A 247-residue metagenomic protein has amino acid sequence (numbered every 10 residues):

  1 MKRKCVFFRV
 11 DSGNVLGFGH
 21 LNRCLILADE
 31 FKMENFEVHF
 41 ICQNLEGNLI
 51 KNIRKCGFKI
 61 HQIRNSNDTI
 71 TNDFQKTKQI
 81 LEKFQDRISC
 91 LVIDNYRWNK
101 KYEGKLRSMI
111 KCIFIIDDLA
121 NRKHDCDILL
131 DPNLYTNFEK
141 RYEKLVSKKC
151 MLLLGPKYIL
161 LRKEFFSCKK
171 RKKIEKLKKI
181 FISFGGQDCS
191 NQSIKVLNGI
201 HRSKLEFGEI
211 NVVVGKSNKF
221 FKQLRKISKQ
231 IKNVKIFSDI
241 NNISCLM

Functional and structural regions predicted by a protein language model:
M1-C5, Q79-D86, R202-E209: Short, Lys/Arg-enriched, disordered terminal segments
M1-K2, E34, R87, M109 (+4 more regions): Residue-level preference for short coil/turn positions at secondary-structure junctions
C5-L21, S183-S190: Short, glycine-rich nucleotide/cofactor-binding loops
F8-F18, L25-E30, F36, C42-G57 (+2 more regions): Active-site and donor-binding regions of nucleotide-sugar-utilizing enzymes
G19-I26, Q192-V196: Conserved alpha-helical elements of sugar-nucleotide-dependent glycosyltransferases
I110-D117, L160-S167, K235-S238: Short gly/ser/thr-rich secondary-structure transition/capping motifs
D125-N191, V213-K222: A nucleotide-sugar donor-handling region in carbohydrate enzymes
K169-M247: Donor-nucleotide binding loops and adjacent catalytic segments primarily of GT-B fold Leloir glycosyltransferases
